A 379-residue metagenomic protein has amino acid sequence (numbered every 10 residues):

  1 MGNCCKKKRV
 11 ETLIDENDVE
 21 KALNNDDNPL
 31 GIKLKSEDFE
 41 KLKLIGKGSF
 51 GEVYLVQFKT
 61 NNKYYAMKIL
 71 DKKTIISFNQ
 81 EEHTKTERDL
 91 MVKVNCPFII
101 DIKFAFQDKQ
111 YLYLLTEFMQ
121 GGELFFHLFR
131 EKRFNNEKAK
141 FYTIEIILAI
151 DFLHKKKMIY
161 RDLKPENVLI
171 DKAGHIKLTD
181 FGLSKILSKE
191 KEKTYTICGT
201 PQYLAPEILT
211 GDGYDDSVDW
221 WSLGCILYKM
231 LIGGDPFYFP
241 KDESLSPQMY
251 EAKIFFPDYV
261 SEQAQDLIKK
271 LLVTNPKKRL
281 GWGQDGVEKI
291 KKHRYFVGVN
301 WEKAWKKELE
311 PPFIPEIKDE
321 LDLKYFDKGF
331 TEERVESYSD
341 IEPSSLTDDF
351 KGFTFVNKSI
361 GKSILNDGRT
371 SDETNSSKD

Functional and structural regions predicted by a protein language model:
E52: Conserved N-lobe ATP-binding subsite of Hanks-type protein kinase domains, especially the beta3 VAIK lysine
Y64, I69-N95: Conserved N-lobe beta3->alphaC-helix segment of eukaryotic protein kinase catalytic domains
F104-A105: A short, aromatic-enriched beta-strand patch in the conserved N-lobe beta-sheet of the protein kinase catalytic domain
Q110-E123, H127: Conserved short submotifs of the Hanks-type protein kinase catalytic core that shape the nucleotide-binding pocket
Y142-T143: Activation segment signature within eukaryotic-like protein kinase domains
A264, W305-D379: Eukaryotic Ser/Thr kinase distal regulatory-tail detector
